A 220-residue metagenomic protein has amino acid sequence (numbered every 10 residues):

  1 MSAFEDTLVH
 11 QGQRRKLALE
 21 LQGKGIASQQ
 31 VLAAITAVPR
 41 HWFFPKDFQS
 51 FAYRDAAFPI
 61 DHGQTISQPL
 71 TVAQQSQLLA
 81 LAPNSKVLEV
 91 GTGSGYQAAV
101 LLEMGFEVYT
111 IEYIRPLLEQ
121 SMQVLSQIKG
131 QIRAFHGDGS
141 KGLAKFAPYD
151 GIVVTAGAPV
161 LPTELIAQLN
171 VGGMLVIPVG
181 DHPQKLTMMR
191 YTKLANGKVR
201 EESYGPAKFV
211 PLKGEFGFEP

Functional and structural regions predicted by a protein language model:
M1-L88, Y96-V100, M104, L117-Q120 (+4 more regions): Class I SAM-dependent transferase core
L78-R200: Conserved nucleotide-cofactor-binding alpha/beta core module
